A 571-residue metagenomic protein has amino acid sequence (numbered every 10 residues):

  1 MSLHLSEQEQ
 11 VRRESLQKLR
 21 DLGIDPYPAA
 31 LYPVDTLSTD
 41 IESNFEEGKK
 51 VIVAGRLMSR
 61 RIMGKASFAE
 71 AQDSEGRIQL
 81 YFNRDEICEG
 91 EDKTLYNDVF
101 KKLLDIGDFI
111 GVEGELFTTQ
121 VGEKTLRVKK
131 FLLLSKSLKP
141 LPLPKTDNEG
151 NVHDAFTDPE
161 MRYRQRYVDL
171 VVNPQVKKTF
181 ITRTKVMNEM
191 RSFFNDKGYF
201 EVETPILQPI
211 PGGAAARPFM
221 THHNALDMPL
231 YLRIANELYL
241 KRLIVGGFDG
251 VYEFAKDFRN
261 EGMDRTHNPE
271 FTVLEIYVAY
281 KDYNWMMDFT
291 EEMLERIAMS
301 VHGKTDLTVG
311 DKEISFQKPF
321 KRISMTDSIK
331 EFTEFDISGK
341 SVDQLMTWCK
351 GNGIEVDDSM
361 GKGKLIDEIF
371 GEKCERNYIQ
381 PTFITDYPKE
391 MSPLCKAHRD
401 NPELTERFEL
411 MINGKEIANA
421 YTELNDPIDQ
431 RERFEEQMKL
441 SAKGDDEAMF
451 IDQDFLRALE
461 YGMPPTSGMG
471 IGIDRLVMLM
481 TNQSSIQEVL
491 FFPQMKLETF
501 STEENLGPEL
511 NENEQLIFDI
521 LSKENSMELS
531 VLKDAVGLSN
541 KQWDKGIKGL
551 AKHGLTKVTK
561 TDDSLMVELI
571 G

Functional and structural regions predicted by a protein language model:
M1-N505, T556: Class II aminoacyl-tRNA synthetase catalytic cores and aaRS-like
Q17, S192, T347, E436 (+4 more regions): Solvent-exposed alpha-helical segments within well-ordered globular domains of core cellular machineries
Y32, L207, G546, D563-S564: Residue-level "edge-of-site" marker
L506-E514, E528, V558-G571: Short, cationic-aromatic polyanion-contact patches
G507-V536, K545: Short amphipathic alpha-helical interface segments
L538-K552: Short amphipathic alpha-helical interaction segments
